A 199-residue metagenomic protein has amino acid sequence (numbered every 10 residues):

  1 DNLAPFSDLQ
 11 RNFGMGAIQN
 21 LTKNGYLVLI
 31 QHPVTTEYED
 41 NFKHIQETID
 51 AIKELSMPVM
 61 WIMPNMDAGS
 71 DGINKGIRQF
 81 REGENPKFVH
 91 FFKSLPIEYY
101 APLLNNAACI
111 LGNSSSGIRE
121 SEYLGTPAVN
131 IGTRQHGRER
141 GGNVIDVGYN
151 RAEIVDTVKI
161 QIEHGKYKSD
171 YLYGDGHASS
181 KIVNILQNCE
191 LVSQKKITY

Functional and structural regions predicted by a protein language model:
D1-Y199: Nucleotide-activated sugar donor-binding and catalytic core shared by glycosyltransferases and related lipid-linked
